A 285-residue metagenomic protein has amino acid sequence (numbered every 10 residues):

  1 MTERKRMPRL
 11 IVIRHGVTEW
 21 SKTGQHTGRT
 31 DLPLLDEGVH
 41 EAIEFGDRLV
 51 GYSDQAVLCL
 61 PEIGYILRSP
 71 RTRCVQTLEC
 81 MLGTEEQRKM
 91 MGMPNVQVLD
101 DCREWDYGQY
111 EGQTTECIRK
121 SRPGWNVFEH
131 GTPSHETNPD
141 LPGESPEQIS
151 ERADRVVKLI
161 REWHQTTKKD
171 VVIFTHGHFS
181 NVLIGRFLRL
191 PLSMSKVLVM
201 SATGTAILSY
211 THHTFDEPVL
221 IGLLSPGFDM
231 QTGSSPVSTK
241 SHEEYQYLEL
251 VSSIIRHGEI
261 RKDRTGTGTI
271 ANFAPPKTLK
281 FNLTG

Functional and structural regions predicted by a protein language model:
T2-R9, F45, W105-C117, T167-K169 (+1 more regions): Acidic, low-complexity terminal tails and accessory targeting/binding regions of phosphate-metabolizing enzymes
L10, G64, T167-H178: Generic beta-sheet signal
G16, G177, P226: Active-site metal-binding loops of divalent metal-dependent hydrolases
V17-Q76, L141-D154: Loop-to-helix element that buttresses phosphate recognition and phosphoryl-transfer chemistry
G46-N126: Phosphate-coordination/substrate-recognition cap region in phosphate-metabolizing enzymes
Y52-P61, I160-D170: Glycine-rich phosphate-binding loop signature in dinucleotide/nucleotide-binding domains
R122-Q148, S235: Short glycine/proline- and acidic residue-enriched helix-loop micro-motifs that form flexible lids or anion-recognition
V237-G285: Terminal, non-catalytic protein-protein interaction segments that mediate quaternary/complex assembly
